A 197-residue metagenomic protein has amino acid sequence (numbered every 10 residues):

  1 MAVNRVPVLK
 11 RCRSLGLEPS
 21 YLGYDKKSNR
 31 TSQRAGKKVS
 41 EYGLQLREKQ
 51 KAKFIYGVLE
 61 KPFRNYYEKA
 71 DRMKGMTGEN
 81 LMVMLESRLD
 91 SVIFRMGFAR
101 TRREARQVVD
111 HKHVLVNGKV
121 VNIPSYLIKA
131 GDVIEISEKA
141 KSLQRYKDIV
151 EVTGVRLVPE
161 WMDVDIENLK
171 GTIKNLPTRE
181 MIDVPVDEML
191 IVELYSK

Functional and structural regions predicted by a protein language model:
M1-M96, I123-K197: Ferredoxin-like alpha/beta domains used as RNA- or RNAP-binding modules
R95, D110-H111: The C-terminal cap of the DNA-recognition helix in HTH/winged-HTH DNA-binding domains, marking the helix-to-coil
A99-R102, V108-V109, I128: Short, well-ordered loop/turn sites that connect or cap secondary structure elements
R103-Q107, K119-P124: Short, surface-exposed recognition loops or helix-turn segments adjacent to catalytic cores
H113-V114, K119, K139: Short, surface-exposed secondary-structure boundary micro-motifs
